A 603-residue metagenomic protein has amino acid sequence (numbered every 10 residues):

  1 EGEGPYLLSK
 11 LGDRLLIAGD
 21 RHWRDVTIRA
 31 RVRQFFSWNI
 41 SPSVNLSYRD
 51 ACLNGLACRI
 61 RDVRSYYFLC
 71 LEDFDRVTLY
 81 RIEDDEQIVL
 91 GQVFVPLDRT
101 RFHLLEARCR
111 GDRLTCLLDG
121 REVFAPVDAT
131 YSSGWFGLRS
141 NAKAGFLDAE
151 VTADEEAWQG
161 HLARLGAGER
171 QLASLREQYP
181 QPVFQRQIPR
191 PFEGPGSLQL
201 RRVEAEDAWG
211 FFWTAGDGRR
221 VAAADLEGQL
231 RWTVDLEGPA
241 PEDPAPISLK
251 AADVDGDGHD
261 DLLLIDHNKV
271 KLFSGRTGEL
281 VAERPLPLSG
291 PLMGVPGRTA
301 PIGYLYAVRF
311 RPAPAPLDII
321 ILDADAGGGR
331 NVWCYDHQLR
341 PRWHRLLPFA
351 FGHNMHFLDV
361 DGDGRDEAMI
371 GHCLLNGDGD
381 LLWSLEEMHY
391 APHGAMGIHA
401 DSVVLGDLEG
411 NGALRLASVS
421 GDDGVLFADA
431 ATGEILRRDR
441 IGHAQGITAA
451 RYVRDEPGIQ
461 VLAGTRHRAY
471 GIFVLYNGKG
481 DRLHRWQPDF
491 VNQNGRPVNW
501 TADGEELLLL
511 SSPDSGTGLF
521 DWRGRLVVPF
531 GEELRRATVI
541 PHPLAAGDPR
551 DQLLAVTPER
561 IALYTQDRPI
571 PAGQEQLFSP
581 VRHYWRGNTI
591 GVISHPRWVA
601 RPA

Functional and structural regions predicted by a protein language model:
E1-R29, R33, R113, Q159-Q171: Low-complexity, Ser/Thr/Pro/Gly-rich disordered linker/stalk regions
E3-P5, L90-V95, T115, V123-F124 (+1 more regions): Beta-propeller-forming repeat regions
S9-L79: Secretory/extracellular carbohydrate-interaction modules and structurally similar beta-sandwich "look-alikes"
R14-R21, G91-L97, F136: Beta-strand-rich interaction surfaces with strong enrichment in secreted/lumenal proteins
I28-A30, T100-R110, L114-C116: Short tryptophan-centered beta-strand motifs in secreted/extracellular beta-sheet-rich domains of glycan-recognition
E83-L104: Short, aromatic/His-centered strand-loop micro-motif at the edge of beta-sheets
A107, L147-V151: Extracellular beta-strand elements of beta-rich domains used for carbohydrate recognition/degradation or cell-matrix
A125-D148: Flexible glycan-contacting loops in extracellular carbohydrate-active proteins
